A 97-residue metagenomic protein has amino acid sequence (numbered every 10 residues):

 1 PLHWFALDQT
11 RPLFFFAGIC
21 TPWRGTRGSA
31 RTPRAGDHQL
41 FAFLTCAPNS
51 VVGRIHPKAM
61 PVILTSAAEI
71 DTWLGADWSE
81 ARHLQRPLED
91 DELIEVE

Functional and structural regions predicted by a protein language model:
P1-E97: A structured binding-face within diverse protein domains that lines the active/interaction site
